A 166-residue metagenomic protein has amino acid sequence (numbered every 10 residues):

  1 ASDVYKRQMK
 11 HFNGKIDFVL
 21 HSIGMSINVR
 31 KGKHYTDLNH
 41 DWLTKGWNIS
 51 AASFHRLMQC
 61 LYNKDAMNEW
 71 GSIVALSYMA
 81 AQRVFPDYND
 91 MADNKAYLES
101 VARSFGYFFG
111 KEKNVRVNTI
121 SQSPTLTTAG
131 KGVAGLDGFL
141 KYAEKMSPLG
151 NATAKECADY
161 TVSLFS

Functional and structural regions predicted by a protein language model:
A1-Y5: Short, small-residue-biased leader/transition segments that mark boundaries at the very start of proteins
Q8-G14: Glycine-rich phosphate-binding loop signature in dinucleotide/nucleotide-binding domains
K15, N114-R116: Residues at or immediately flanking beta-strands
K15-I16, W70: Local beta-strand N-terminus motif with an aromatic residue
I16-G24: Conserved hydrophobic beta-strands of the Rossmann-like cofactor-binding core in SDR/related NAD(P)H-dependent
G24-E112, S121-T127, G150: Catalytic loop of short-chain dehydrogenase/reductase
A52, T119, D137-S166: C-terminal helical subdomain
A129-G132: A short local structural element in Rossmann-fold oxidoreductases
